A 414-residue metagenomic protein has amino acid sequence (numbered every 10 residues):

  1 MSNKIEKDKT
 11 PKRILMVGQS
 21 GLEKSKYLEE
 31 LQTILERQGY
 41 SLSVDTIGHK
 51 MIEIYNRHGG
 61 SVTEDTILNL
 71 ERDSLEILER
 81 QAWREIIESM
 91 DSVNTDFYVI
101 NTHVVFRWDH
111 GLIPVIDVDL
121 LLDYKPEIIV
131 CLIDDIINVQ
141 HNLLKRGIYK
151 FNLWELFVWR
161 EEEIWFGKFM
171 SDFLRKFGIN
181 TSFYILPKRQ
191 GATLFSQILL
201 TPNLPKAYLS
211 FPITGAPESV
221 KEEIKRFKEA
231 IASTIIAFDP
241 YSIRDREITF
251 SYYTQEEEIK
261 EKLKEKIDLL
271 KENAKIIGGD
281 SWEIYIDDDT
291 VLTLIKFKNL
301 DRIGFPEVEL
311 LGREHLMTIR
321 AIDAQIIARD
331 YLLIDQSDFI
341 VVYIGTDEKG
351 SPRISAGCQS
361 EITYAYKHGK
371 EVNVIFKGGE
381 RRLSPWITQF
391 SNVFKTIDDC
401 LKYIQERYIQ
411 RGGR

Functional and structural regions predicted by a protein language model:
S2-L35, Y40, T46-N56, D91 (+2 more regions): Conserved catalytic or regulatory cores that recognize and/or transform ribose-phosphate-containing ligands
K50, D65-T66, Q81, E85 (+1 more regions): Exposed alpha-helical structural elements
Y55-N69: Conserved NTP-binding/hydrolysis module of P-loop NTPases
T66-I77, D135, G215: Residues that cap or delimit alpha-helices
S74-L122, I354: Glycine-rich phosphate-binding loop used to anchor ATP phosphates in small-molecule kinases, encompassing both
